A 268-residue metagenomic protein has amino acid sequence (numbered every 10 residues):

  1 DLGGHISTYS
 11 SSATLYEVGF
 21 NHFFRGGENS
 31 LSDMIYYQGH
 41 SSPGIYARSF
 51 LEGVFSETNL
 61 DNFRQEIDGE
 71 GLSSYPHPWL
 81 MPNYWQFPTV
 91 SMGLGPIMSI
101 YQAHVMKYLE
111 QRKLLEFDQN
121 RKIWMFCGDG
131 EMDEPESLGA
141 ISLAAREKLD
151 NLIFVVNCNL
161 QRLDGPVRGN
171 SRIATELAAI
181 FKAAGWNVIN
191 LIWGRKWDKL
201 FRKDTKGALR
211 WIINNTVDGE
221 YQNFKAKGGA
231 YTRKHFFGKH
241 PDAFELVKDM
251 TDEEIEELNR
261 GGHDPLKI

Functional and structural regions predicted by a protein language model:
L2-T8, I45, C127-G130, R162 (+1 more regions): Conserved short loop/turn motifs at secondary-structure junctions
Y9-E147: Cofactor-binding active-site loop characterized by glycine-rich and histidine/acidic residues
I35-Q38, N151-N159: Short internal beta-strands
K122, N151-I153, N187: Residues at the starts of beta-strands that form the adenosine-phosphate
C158-I268: Long, well-ordered, tryptophan-enriched scaffold segments
